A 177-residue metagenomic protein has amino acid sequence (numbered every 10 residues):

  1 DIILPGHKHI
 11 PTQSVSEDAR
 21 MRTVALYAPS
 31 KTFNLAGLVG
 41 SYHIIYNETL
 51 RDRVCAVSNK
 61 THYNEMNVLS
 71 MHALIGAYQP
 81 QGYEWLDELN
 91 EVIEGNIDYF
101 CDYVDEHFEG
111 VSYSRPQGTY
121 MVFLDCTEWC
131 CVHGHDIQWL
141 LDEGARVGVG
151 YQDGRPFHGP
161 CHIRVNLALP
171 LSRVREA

Functional and structural regions predicted by a protein language model:
D1-S14, A25: Conserved PLP phosphate-binding loop immediately N-terminal to the Schiff-base lysine helix in PLP-dependent enzymes
S16-A19, E106-V111: Short helix-capping segments at alpha-helix termini
S16-E94, C101: Conserved core segment of the aminotransferase class I/II
A19, V132-H133, D142-Y151, R155-A177: PLP-dependent enzyme catalytic core of the Aspartate aminotransferase-like
T23, V111, V149: Short, conserved active-site loop motifs that form the nucleotide-linked donor/cofactor pocket
I44, F123-D125, N166-A168: Short hydrophobic/aromatic beta-strand micro-patches that form the beta-sheet surface supporting nucleotide- or nucleic
M71, I75, N90-C101, Y113-E128 (+1 more regions): Conserved glycine-rich beta-strand-loop-beta hairpin in the small C-terminal domain of fold type I
G76, Y99, Y103-H107, W139-V149: Generic non-transmembrane alpha-helical segments
